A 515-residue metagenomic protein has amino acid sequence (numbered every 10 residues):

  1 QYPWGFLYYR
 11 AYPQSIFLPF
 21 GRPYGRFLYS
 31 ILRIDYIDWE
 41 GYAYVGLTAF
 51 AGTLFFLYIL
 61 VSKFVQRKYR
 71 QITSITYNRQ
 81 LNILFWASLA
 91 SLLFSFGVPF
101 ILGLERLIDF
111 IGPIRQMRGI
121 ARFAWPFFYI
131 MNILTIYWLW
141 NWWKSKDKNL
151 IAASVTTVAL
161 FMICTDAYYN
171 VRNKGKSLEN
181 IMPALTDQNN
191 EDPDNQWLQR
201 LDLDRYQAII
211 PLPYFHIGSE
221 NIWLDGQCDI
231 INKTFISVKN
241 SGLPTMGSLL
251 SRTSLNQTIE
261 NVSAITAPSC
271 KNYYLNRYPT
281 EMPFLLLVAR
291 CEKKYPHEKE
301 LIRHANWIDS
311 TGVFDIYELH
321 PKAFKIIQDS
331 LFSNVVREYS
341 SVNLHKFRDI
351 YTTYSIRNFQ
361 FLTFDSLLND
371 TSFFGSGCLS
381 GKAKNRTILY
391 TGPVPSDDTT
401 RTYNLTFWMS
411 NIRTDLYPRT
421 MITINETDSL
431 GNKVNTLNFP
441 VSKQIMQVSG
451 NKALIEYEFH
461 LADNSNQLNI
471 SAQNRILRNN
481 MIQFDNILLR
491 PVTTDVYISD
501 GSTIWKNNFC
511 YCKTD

Functional and structural regions predicted by a protein language model:
Q1-K63, S465: Periplasmic/ER-lumenal interhelical loops and adjacent helix-loop junctions in multi-pass membrane proteins
Y9-Y12, I31-G41, Y69-I130, I181: Membrane-helix boundary/interfacial segments in multi-pass membrane proteins
G52-K63, F85-S88, R115-K144: Transmembrane alpha-helices and membrane-interface helical segments of multi-pass integral membrane enzymes
I133, L139-Y168: Signature aromatic-anchored transmembrane alpha helix within multi-pass, membrane-resident enzymes that catalyze glycan
T165-C378, A383-R386, I476-N479, L489-V492 (+2 more regions): Extracytoplasmic
P244, N343, F347, Y351-T352 (+3 more regions): Extra-cytoplasmic beta-strand recognition segments
L379-D398, K433-P440: Secreted extracellular polysaccharide-interacting domains
G431-Q467, L477: Extracellular carbohydrate recognition and processing domains and analogous Trp-centered ligand-binding platforms
